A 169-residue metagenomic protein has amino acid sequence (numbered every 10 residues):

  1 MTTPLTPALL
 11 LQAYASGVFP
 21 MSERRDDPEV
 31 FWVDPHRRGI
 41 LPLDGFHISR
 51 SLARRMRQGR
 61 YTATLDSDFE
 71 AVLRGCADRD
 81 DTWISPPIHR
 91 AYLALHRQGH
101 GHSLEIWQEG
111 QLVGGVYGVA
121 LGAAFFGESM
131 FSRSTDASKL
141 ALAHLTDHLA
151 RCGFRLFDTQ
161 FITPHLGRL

Functional and structural regions predicted by a protein language model:
M1-L169: N-acyltransferase acceptor-side catalytic subdomain
